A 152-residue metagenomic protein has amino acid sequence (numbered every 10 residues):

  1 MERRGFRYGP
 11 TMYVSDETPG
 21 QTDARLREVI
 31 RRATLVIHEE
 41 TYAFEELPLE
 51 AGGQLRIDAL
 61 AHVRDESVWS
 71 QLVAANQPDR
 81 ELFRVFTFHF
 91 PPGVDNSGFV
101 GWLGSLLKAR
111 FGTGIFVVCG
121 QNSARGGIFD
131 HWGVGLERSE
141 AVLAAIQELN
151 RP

Functional and structural regions predicted by a protein language model:
R3-L106, A144: Regulatory modules associated with amino-acid/nitrogen control
D58-L60, G112-Q121: A short linear hydrophobic-aromatic micro-motif
R84, P91, I115-G120, L149-P152: Conserved short beta-strand edge segments in small beta-sheet-based binding/regulatory domains
L106-G112: Portal/gating segments that form or line small-molecule/metal binding sites
C119-L143, E148: Structural preference for solvent-exposed beta-strand-turn elements and adjacent flexible terminal/loop segments within
